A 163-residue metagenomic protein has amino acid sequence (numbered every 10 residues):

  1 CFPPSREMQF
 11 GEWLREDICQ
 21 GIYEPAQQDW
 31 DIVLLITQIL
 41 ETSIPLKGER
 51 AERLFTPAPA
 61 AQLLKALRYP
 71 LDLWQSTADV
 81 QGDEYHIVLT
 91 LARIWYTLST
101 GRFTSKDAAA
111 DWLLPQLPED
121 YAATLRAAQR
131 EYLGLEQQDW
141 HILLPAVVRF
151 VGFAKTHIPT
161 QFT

Functional and structural regions predicted by a protein language model:
C1-Q81: Conserved NTP/Mg2+-binding pocket subregion across the NTase superfamily
R6, R15, R50-R53, R68 (+5 more regions): Arginine residue identity/basic-tract feature
Y23, K47, A51, Q75 (+5 more regions): Generic preference for well-ordered secondary structure
V33, V80, V88, V147-V151: Extended aliphatic helical segments
P57-A60, Q81-Y85, P118, W140 (+1 more regions): Amphipathic, non-membrane alpha-helical segments in soluble helical-bundle scaffolds
L64-A128: Extended, basic/helix-rich recognition subdomains
R102-T163: Structured mid-to-C-terminal alpha-helical surface segments
